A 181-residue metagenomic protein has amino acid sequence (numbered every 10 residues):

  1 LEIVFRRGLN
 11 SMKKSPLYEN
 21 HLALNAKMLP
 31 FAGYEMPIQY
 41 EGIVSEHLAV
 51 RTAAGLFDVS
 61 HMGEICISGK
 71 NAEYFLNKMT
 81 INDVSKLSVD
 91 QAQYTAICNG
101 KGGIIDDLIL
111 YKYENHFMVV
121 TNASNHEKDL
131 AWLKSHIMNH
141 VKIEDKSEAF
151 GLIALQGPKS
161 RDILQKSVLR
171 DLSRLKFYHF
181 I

Functional and structural regions predicted by a protein language model:
I3-I181: Basic, glycine/lysine-rich polyanion-binding surfaces/domains
